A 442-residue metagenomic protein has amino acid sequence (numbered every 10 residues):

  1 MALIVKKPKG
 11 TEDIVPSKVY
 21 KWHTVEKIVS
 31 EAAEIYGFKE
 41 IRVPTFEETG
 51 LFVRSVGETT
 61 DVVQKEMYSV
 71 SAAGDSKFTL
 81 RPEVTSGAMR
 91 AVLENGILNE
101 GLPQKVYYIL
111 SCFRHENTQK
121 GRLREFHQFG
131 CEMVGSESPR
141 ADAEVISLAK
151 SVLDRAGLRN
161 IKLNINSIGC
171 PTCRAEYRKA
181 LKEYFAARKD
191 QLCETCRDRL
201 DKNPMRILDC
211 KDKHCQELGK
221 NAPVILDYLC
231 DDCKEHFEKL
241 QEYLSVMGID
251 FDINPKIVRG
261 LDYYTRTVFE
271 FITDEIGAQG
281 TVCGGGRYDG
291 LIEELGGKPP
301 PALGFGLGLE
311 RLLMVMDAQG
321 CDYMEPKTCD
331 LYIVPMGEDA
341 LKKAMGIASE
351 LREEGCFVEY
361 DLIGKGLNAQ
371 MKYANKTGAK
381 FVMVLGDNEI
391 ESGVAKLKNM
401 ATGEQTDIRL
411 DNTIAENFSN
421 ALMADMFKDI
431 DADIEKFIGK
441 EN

Functional and structural regions predicted by a protein language model:
M1-N442: TRNA-recognition modules of translation machinery and tRNA-sensing kinases, especially anticodon-binding
